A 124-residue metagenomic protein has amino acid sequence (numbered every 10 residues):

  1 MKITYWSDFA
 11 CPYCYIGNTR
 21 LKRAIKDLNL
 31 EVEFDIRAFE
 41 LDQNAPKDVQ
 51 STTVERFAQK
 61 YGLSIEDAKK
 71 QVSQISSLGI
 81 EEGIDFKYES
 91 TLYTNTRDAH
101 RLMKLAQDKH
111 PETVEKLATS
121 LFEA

Functional and structural regions predicted by a protein language model:
M1-L21, F34: Short active-site neighborhood of thiol/selenol oxidoreductases, capturing the structured segment around
N18-A124: Structural alpha/beta surface segment adjacent to cysteine/selenocysteine redox centers across thiol/disulfide enzymes
